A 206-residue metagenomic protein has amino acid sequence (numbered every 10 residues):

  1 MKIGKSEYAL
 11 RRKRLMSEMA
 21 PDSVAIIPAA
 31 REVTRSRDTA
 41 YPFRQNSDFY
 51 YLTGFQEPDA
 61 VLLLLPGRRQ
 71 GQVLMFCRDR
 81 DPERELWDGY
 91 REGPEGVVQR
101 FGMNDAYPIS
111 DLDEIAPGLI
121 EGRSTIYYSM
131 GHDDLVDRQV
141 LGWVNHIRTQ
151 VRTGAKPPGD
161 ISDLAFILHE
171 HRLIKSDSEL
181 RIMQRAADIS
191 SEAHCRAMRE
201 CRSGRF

Functional and structural regions predicted by a protein language model:
M1-C195: A composition/biophysics-driven feature that prefers long, compositionally simple stretches
I3, R202-F206: Signal-transducing coiled-coil linker helices
R196-C201: Short regulatory/linker helices and ligand/cofactor-binding micro-motifs at input modules
